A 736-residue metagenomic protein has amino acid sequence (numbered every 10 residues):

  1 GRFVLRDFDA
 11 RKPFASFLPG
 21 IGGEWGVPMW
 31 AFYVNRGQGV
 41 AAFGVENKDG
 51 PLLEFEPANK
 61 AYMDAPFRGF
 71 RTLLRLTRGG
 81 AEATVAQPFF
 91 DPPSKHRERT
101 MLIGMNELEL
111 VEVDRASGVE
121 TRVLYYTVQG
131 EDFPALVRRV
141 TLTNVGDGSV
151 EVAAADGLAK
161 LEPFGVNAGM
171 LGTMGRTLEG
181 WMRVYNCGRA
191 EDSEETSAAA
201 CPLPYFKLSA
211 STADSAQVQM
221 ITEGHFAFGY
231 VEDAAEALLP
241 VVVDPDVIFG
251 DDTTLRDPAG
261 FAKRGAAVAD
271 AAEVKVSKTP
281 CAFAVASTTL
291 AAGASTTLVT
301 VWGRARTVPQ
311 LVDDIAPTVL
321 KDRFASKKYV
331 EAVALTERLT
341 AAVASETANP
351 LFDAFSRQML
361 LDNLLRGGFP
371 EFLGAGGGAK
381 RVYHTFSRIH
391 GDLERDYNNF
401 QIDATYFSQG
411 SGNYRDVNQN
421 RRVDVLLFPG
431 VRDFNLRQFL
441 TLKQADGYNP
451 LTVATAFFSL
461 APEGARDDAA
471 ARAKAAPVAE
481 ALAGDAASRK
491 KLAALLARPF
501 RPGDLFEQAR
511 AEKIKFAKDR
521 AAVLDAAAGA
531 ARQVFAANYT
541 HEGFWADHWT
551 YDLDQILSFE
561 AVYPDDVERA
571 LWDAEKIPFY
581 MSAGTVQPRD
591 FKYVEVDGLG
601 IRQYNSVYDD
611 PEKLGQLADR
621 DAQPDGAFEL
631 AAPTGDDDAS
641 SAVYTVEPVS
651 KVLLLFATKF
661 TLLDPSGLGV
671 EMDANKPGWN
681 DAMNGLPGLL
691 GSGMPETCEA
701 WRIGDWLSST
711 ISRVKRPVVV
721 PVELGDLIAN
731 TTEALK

Functional and structural regions predicted by a protein language model:
G1-F656, P665-P687, C698, W706 (+2 more regions): Anionic coordination/interaction segments
M694: N-terminal C2H2 zinc-finger "knuckle"
I703: Glycine/aspartate-rich loop-and-adjacent alpha/beta segment that forms the canonical ThDP
I711-V714: Secondary-structure edge/capping motif, primarily at the C-terminal ends of alpha-helices and the immediately following
